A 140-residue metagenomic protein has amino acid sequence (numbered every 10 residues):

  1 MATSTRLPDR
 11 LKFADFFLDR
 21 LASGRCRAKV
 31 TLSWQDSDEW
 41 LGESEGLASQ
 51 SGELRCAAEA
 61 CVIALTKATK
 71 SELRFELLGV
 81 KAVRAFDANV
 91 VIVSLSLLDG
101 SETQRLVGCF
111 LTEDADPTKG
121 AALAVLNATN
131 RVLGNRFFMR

Functional and structural regions predicted by a protein language model:
M1-F17: Extended amphipathic alpha-helical scaffolds
D9-R10, L21-S23, D38, R74-G79 (+2 more regions): Non-catalytic, interaction-prone regions of core transcription and DNA-replication machinery
L18-D36, W40, N89-S101: Short beta-strand elements
S23-R25, G52, C56, D116 (+1 more regions): Conserved active-site and cofactor/substrate-binding residues in soluble primary-metabolism enzymes
L32, D38-K67: Acidic (E/D-rich), amphipathic helical modules within compact regulatory domains
L41-E43, L98-R140: Mixed-charge, glycine-accented linear interaction segment located at domain edges/termini
E59-S71, L126-N135: Short, intrinsically disordered, mixed-charge
V62-D114: Short, solvent-exposed interaction modules
